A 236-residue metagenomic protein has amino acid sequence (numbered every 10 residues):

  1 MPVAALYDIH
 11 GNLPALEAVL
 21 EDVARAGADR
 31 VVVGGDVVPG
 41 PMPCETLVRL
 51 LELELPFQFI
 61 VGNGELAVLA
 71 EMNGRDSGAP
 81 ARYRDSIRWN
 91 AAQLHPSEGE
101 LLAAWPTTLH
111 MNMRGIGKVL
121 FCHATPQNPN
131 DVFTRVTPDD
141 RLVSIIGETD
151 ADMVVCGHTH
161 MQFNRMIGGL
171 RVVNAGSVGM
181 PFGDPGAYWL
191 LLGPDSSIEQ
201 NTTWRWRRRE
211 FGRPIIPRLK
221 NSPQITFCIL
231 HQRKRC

Functional and structural regions predicted by a protein language model:
M1-V3, M111-L120, I167-R171: Beta-strand-turn-beta hairpins that frame and shape the catalytic cleft of phosphate-ester-processing enzymes
P2-G99, A103: Core catalytic region of metal-dependent phosphoesterases/phosphodiesterases, especially metallo-beta-lactamase-like
H10-A15, P39-P41, G64-L69, M153-M166 (+1 more regions): Active-site environment of divalent metal-dependent phosphoester hydrolases
V23-G27, L53, M113-G115, G147-D150 (+1 more regions): Glycine-rich phosphate-binding loop signature in dinucleotide/nucleotide-binding domains
V32, Q58-I60, C122, V155 (+1 more regions): Hydrophobic/aromatic beta-strand patches that form the interior of the parallel beta-sheet core in alpha/beta enzyme
S77-A81, G115-E148: Active-site-proximal segments of metal-dependent phosphoesterases and phosphodiesterases across multiple
V136-V173, V178: Anionic-ligand binding region
M153, R165-C236: Acidic, His/Gly-rich catalytic cores of divalent-metal-dependent hydrolytic chemistry
